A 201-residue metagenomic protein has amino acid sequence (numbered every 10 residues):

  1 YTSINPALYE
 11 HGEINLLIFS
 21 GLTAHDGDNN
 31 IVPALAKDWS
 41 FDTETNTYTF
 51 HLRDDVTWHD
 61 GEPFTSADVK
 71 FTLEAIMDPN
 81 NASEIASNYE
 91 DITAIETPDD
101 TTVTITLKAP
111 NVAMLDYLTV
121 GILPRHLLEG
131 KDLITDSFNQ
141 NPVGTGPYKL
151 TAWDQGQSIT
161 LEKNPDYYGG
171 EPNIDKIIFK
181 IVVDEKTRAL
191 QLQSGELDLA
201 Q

Functional and structural regions predicted by a protein language model:
Y1-E13, L35-A36, E62, E84-I85 (+2 more regions): A structural "hinge/loop" feature
Y1-T43, E74, V143: N-terminal lobe/hinge region of extracytoplasmic solute-binding protein
L17, A34-A36, T43-T47, F64 (+6 more regions): Extracytoplasmic
T23, G27, E44, T57 (+8 more regions): Sec-exported extracytoplasmic/periplasmic mature domains
D26, N30, T119-P172, K176: Gly/Pro-rich hinge or "lid" segments in bacterial periplasmic/extracellular proteins
D38-A82, T104, R188-Q191: Aromatic- and charge-enriched surface segment that lines or borders ligand/interaction sites
S40, A86-L128: Surface-exposed binding/hinge segments that line and control ligand-binding clefts or catalytic entry sites
D136, P165-Q201: Ligand-site clamp/hinge motif
